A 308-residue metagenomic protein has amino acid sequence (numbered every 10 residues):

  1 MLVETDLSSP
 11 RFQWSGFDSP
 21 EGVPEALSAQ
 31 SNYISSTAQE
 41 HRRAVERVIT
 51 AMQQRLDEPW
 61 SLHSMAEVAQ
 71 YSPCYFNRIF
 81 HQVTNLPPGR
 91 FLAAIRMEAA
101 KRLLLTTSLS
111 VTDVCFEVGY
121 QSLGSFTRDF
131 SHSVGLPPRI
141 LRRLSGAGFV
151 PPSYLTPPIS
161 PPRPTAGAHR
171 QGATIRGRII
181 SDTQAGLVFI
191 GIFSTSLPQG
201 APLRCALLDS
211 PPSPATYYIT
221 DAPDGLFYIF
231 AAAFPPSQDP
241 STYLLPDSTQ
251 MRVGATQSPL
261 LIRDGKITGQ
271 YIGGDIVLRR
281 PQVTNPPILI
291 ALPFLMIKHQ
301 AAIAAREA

Functional and structural regions predicted by a protein language model:
L2-R47, L86-P87: Short, Lys/Arg-enriched, Trp-marked, Pro/Gly-tolerant hinge/linker segments that flank
Q30-I34, P59-L92, E117-P137, L141: Basic/polar phosphate-binding segments, predominantly the helix-turn-helix DNA-binding elements of transcriptional
E46-Q54, P59, H63, V83-V118 (+1 more regions): Terminal helix-turn-helix DNA-binding modules in bacterial transcription factors
A173-I180, I190, I276: A short, amphipathic beta-strand motif
S181-A201: Short, ordered, surface-exposed loop/turn motifs in non-cytosolic proteins
P212-D221: Short, surface-exposed beta-strand/beta-hairpin micro-motifs centered on an aromatic residue
D224-S237: A short, solvent-exposed beta-strand micro-motif common in secreted/extracellular proteins
P236-P281: Structured interaction patches on ligand/partner-binding surfaces of diverse proteins
